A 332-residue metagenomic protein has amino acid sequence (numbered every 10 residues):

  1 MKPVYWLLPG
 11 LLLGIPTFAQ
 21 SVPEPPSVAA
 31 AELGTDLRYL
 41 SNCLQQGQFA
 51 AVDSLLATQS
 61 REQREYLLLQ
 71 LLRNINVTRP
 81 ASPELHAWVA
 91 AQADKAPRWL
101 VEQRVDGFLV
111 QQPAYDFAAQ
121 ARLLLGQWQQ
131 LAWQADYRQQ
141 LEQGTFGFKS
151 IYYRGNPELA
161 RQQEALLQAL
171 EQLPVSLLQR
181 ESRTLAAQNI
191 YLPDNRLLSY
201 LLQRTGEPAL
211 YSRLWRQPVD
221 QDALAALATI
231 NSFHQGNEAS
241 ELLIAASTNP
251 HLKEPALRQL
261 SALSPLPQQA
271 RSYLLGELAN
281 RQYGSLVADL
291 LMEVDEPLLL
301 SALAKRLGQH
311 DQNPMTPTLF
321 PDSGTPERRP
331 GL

Functional and structural regions predicted by a protein language model:
K2-P9: Sec-dependent signal peptide recognition, specifically the positively charged N-region followed immediately by
G14-P16: N-terminal signal peptide c-region/cleavage motif recognized by signal peptidases
V22-L170, E181, R306: N-terminal Sec/ER secretory leader and immediately downstream segment of secreted/extracellular precursors
L44-Q48, S60-R64, D194, T205-L210 (+1 more regions): Short, solvent-exposed helix-helix connector turns and helix-capping sites enriched in acidic/polar residues
T58, I75, R79, Q111-A118 (+6 more regions): Alpha-solenoid helical-repeat scaffolds
D136-E142, F146-L173, R180-R204, S212-F233 (+3 more regions): Structural detector for internal amphipathic alpha-helices that build alpha-solenoid repeat scaffolds
E164, S176-T184, N195-R196, G206-L214 (+4 more regions): Amphipathic alpha-helical scaffolding segments comprising HEAT/armadillo-like alpha-solenoid repeats
I244-L332: Hydrophilic extracytoplasmic domains
